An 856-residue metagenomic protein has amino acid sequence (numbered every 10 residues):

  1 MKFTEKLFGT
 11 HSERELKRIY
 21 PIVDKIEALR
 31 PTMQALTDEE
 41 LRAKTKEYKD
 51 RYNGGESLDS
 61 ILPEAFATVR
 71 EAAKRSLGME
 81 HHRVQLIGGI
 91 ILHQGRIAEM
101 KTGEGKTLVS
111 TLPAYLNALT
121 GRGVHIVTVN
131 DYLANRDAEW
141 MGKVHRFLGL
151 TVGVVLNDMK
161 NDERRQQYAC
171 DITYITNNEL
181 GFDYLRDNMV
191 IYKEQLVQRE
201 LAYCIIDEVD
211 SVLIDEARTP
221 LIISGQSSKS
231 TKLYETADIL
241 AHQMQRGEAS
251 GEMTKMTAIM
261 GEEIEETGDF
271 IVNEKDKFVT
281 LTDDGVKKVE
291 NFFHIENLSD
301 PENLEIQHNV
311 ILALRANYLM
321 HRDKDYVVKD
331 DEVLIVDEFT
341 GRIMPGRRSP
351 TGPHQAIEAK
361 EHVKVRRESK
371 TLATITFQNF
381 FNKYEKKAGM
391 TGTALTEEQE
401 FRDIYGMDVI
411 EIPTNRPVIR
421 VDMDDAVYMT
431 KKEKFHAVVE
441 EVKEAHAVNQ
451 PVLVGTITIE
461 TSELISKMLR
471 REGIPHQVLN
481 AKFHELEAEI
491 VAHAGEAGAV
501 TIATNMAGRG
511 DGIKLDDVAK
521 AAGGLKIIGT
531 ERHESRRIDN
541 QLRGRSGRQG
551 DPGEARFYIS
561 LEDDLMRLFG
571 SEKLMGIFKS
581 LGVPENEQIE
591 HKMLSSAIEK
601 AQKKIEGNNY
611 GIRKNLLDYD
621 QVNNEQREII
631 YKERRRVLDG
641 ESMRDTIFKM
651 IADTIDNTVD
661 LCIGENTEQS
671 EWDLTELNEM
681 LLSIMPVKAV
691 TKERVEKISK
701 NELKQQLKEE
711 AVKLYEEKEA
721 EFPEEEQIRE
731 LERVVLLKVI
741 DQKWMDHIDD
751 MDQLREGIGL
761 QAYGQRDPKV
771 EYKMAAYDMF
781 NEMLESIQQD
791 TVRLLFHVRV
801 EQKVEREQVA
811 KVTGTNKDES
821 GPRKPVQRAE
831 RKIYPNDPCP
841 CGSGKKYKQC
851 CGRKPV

Functional and structural regions predicted by a protein language model:
M1-G582, Y631-K632, F648-K649, D653: Conserved P-loop NTPase motor core
S110, V438, K824-V826, Y834: Active-site-adjacent structural elements in folded domains
T254-M260, E472, R823, R828-R831 (+1 more regions): Intrinsically disordered, compositionally biased charged tails
Y326-L334, T340-R348, Q549-G550, F557 (+3 more regions): Extended, charged helical/alpha-beta scaffold domains that provide interaction surfaces
V448-S462, D639-G640, N666, K692-I698 (+1 more regions): Short, Lys/Glu-rich amphipathic helical modules
V454, I502, W744, F780 (+2 more regions): Hydrophobic, well-ordered secondary-structure elements that form the walls of internal hydrophobic environments
A829-K848, G852: Short Cys/His-rich zinc-binding micro-motifs
